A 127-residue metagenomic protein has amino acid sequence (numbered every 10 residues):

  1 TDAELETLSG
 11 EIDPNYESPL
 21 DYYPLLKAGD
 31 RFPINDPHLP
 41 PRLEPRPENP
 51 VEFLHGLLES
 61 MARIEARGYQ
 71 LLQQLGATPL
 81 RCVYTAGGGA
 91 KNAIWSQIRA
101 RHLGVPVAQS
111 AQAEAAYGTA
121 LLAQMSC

Functional and structural regions predicted by a protein language model:
T1-V83, K91-A115, A120-C127: Active-site core segments that coordinate phosphate-bearing ligands/cofactors across diverse enzyme families
